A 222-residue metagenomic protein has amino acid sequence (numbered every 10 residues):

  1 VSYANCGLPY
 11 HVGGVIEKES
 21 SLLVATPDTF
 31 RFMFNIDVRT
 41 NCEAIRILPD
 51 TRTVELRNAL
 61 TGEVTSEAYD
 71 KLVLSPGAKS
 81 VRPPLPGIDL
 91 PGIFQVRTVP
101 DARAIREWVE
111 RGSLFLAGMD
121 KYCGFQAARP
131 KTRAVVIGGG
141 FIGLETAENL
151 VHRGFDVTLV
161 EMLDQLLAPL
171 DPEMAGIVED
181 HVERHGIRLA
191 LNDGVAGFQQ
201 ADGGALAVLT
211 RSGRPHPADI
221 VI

Functional and structural regions predicted by a protein language model:
V1-D37, E43, A147-L170: Beta1-alpha1 glycine-rich phosphate/pyrophosphate-binding loop at the start of Rossmann-like nucleotide-binding domains
A4-N5, P49, P83-L85, T146-A147 (+1 more regions): Short glycine-/acidic-enriched loop or helix-start segments at secondary-structure transitions that form or flank
G7-V12, T53-V54, P86-L90, W108-E110 (+3 more regions): Short, glycine/charged-enriched secondary-structure capping and boundary segments
D28-A134, A207-I222: FAD-binding core/adjacent interface of flavoenzyme oxidoreductases
R39-L60, E67, H152-I222: A Rossmann-like FAD-binding core segment of flavoenzymes
A104-L170: Rossmann-like NAD(P)H-binding beta-loop-alpha module
